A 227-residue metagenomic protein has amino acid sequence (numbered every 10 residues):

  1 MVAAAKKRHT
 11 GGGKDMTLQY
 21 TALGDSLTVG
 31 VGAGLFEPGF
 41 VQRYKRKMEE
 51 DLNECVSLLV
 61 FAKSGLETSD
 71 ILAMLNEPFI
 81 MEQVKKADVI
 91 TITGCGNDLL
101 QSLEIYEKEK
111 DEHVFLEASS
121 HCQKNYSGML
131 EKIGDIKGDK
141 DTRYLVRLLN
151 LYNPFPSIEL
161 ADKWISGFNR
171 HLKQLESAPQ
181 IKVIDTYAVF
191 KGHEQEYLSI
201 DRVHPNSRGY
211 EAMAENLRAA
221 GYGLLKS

Functional and structural regions predicted by a protein language model:
V2-S64, M81: Serine-esterase "nucleophile elbow" of acetyl-processing enzymes
L27, G65-E67, N153, F190: Residue-level detector of flexible, active-site-proximal loop/helix-junction positions within diverse enzyme catalytic
G32-F36, A73, I158-D162: Short, solvent-exposed loop/turn segments at secondary-structure boundaries
V41-M48, L75-N76, S127-D135: Short, well-ordered amphipathic alpha-helices
G65-N76: Structural motif
F79-S207, E211, E215-K226: Alpha-helical cap/lid subdomain in secreted, periplasmic, or secretory-pathway luminal O-acyl-processing enzymes
